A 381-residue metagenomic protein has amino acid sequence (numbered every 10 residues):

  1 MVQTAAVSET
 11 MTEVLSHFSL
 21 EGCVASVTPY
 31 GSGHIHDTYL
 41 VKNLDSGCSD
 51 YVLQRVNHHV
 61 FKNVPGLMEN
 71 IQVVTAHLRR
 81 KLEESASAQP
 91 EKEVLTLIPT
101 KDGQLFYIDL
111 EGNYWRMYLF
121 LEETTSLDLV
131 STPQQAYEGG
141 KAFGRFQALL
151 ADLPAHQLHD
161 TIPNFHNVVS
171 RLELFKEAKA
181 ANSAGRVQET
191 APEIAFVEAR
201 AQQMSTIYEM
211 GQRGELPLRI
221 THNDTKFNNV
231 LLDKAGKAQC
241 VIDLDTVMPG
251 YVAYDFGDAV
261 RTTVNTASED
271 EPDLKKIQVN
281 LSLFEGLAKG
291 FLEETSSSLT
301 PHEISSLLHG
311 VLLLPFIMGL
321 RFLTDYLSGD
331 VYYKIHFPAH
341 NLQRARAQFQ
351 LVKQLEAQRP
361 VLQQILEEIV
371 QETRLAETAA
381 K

Functional and structural regions predicted by a protein language model:
M1-V27: Juxta-kinase regulatory segment immediately upstream of eukaryotic protein kinase catalytic domains
V2, T28-S32, Q54-P65, L121-Y137 (+8 more regions): ATP-dependent phospho-/nucleotidyl transfer catalytic cores
S26-Y30, H34-A180, V252, T263 (+6 more regions): Conserved ATP-binding subdomain of kinase catalytic cores across diverse folds
K62, D233-L299, Y332-Q343: Active-site Asp-x-Gly
Q72, E198, G257, E285-A288 (+2 more regions): Predominant activation on well-ordered alpha-helical scaffold segments within soluble catalytic domains
A288-P338: C-terminal hydrophobic structural anchor segments that stabilize assembly/packing rather than catalytic chemistry
L355-R359: Long, compositionally biased intrinsically disordered regions
